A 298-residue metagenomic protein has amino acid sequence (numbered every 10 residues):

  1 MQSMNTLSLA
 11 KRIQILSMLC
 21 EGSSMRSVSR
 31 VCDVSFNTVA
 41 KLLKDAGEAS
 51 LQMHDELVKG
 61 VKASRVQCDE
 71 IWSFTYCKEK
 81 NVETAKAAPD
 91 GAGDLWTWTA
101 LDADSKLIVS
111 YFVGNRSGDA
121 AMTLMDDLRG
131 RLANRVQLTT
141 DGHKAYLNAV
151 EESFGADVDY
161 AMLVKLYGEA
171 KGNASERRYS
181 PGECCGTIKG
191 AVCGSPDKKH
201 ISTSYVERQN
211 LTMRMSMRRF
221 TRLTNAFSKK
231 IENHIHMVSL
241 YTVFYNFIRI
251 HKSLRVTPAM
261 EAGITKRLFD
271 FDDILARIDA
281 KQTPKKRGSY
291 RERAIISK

Functional and structural regions predicted by a protein language model:
M1-K298: Residue-level recognition of single "structural anchor" positions that define or cap local secondary structure
